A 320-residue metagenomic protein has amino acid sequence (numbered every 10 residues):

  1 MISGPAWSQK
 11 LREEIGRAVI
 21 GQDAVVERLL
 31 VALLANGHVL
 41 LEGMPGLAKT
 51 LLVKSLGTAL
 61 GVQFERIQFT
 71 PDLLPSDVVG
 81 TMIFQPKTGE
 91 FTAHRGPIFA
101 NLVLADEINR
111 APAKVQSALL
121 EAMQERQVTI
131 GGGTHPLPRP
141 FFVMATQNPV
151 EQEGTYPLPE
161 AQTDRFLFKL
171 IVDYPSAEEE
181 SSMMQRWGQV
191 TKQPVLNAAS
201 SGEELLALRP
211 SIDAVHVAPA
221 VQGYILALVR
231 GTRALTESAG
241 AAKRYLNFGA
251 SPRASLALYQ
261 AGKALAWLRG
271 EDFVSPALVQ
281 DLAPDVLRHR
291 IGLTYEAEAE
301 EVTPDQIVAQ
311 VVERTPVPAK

Functional and structural regions predicted by a protein language model:
M1-I2, A234-K320: C-terminal engagement/docking regions of AAA+ P-loop ATPases
I2-L47, R230: Pre-Walker A (pre-P-loop) alpha-helix and adjacent loop at the N terminus of AAA/AAA+ ATPase modules, a conserved
G4-P5, A18-V19, T155-Y156, K169-A242 (+4 more regions): Conserved C-terminal "switch" segment of AAA+ ATPases
R28-V31, F84-L104: Conserved alpha-helical scaffold flanking the Walker A/P-loop in AAA+ ATPase domains
L33-T70: Walker A/P-loop
G43, D106-E107, A118: Walker B catalytic acidic pair
M44, V78, T146: P-loop (Walker A) phosphate-binding loop of NTP-binding proteins
Q85-E90, A111, V115, M123-V215 (+1 more regions): Canonical AAA+ ATPase core
